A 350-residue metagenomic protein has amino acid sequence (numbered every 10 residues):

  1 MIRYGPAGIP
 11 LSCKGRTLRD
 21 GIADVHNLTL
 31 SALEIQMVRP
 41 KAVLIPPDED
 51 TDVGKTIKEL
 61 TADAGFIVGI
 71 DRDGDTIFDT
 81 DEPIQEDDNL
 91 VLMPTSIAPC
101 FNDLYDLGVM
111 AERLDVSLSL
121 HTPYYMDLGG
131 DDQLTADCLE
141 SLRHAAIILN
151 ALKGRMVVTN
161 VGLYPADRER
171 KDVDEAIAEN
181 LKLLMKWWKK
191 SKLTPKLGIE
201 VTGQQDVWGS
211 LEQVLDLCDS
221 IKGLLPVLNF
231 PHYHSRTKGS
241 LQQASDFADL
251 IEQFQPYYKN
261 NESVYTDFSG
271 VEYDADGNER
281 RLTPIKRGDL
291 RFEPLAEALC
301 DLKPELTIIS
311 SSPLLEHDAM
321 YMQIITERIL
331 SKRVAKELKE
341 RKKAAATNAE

Functional and structural regions predicted by a protein language model:
M1-T122, L128, Q133-L139, R143 (+2 more regions): N-terminal pre-domain/capping segments
I2-G8, S31-I35, L118-T122, V157-T159 (+4 more regions): Hydrophobic faces of well-ordered beta-strands that scaffold small-molecule active sites in alpha/beta enzyme cores
I2-R3, E179, S220-E350: Histidine-acidic metal/acid-base catalytic patches
A7-C13, Q36-P40, P123-D127, G162-Y164 (+4 more regions): Active-site beta-loop-alpha junctions enriched in small/polar residues
L11-R16, A176, V201-Q213, H234-E252: Active-site glycine- and acidic-residue-rich loops that bind and position anionic ligands or nucleotide-like cofactors
I22, F101-G108, L142-A146, A178-M185 (+4 more regions): Generic structural signal for well-ordered alpha-helices, preferentially at hydrophobic/aromatic core positions
D24-V25, T29, L114-S117, D174-A178 (+6 more regions): A structural signal for the main folded, soluble domain(s) of proteins
D103, E112-R113, T122-L228: Active-site acidic/histidine proton-transfer and metal-coordination neighborhood in alpha/beta enzyme cores
